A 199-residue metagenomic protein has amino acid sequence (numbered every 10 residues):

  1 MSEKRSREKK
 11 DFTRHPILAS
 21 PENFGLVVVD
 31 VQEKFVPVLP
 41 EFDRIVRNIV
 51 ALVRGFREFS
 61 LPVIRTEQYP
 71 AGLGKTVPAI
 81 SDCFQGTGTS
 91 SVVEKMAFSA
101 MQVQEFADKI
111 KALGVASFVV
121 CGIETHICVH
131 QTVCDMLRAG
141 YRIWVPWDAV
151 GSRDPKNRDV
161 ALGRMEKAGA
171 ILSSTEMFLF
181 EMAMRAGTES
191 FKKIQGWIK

Functional and structural regions predicted by a protein language model:
S2-N23, A71-K199: Active-site-adjacent betaalpha module
P21-F24, L39-E67: A short alpha/beta connector and helix-capping loop motif
G25-V31: N-terminal nucleotide-binding beta1-loop-alpha1 segment
V29, T66-Y69: Acidic/polar N-terminal loop/beta-strand segments that form early-domain functional surfaces
E33-V38: Short acidic, Gly/Ser-rich segments with clustered Asp/Glu that frequently serve as metal-coordination loops in enzyme
